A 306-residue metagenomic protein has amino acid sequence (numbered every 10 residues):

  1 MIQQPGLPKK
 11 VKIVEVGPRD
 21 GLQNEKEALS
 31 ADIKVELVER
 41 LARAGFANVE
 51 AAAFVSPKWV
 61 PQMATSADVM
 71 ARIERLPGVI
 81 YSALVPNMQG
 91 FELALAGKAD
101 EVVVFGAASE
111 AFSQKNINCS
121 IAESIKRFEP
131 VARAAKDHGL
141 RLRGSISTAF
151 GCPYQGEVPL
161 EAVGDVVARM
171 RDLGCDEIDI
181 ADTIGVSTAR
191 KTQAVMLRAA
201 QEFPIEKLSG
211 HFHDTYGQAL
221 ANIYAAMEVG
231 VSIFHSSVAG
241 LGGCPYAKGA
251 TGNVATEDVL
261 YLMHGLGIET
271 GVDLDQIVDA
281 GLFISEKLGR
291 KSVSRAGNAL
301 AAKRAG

Functional and structural regions predicted by a protein language model:
M1-G306: Catalytic cores and adjacent flexible loops of soluble metabolic enzymes that perform enolate/carbanion chemistry on
